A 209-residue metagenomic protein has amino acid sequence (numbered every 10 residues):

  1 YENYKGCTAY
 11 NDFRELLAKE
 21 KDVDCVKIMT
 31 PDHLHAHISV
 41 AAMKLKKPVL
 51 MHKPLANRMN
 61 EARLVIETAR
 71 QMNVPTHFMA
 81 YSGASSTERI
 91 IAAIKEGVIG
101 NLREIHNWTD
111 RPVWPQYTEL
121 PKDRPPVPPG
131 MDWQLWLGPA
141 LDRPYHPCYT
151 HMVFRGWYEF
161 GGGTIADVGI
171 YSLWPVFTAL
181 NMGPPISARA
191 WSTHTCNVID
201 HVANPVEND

Functional and structural regions predicted by a protein language model:
Y1-M51, N57-H77: N-terminal glycine-/serine-/threonine-rich beta1-alpha1-beta2 phosphate-ribose binding loop of Rossmann-like
N3-K5, D22, V98-N101, P184: Short loop/turn motifs at secondary-structure junctions
D12-F13, M29-P31, P54, M79-S82 (+3 more regions): Active-site-proximal beta-strand/loop segments in catalytic clefts of secreted hydrolases
K27, R103-H106, L137, R189: Residues embedded in well-ordered beta-strands within globular domains across many folds
A36, P115, V198: Glycine/Thr-rich phosphate-binding loops of Rossmann-like dinucleotide-binding domains
A36, V40, R63, A84-E88 (+2 more regions): A structural signal for well-ordered alpha-helical segments within the folded catalytic domains of diverse enzymes
P48-L50, A56-L135: A contiguous active-site-proximal alpha/beta segment in oxidoreductase catalytic domains
Q134-D209: Rossmann-like dinucleotide-binding domain that binds NAD(P)(H)
